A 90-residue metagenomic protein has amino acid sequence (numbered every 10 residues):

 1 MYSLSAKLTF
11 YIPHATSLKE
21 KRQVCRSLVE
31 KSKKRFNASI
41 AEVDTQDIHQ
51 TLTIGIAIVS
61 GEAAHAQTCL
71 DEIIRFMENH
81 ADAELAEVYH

Functional and structural regions predicted by a protein language model:
S3, A41-E62: Short, charge-patterned binding micro-sites
L4-P13, L18: Short glycine-/aliphatic-rich beta-strand segments at the starts of folded cytosolic domains
A6-F10, I54-I56, V88-H90: A structural signal for short, well-ordered beta-strand segments
F10-H14, K34, S60: Beta-strand elements of well-folded, non-transmembrane domains
K21: C-terminal binding/interaction regions
F36-V43, E84-H90: Short beta-strand elements
V59-H90: C-terminal structural segments of small proteins and small subunits
